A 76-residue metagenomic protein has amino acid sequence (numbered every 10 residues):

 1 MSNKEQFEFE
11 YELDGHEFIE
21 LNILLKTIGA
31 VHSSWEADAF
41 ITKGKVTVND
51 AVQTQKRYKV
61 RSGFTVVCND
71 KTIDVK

Functional and structural regions predicted by a protein language model:
M1: Acidic/negatively charged segments and metal-coordination signatures
K4-I19: A detector for short, charged/polar N-terminal pre-domain segments
E5, N49, V67-N69: Short strand-coil-strand connectors
G15-S62: A basic, amphipathic helix-loop patch mediating RNA/tRNA/ribosome contacts
T65-K76: A positively charged, amphipathic N-terminal helix/segment that binds anionic biomolecules
